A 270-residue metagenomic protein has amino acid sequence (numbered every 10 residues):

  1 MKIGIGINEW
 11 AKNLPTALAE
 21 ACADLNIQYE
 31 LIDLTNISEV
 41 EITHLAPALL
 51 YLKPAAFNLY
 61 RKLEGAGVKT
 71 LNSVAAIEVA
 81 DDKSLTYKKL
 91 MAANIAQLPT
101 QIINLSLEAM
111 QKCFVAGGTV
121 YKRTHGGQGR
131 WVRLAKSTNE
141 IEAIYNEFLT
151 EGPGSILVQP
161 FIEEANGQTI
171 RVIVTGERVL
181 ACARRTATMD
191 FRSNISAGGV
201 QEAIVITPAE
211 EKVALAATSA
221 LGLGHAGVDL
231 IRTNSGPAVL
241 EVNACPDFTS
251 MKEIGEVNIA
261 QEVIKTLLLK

Functional and structural regions predicted by a protein language model:
K2-P99: Conserved N-proximal alpha/beta basic substrate-recognition cap immediately N-terminal to, or forming the N-lobe
G4, G67, A75-G167, P208 (+1 more regions): Active-site nucleotide/adenylate-binding loops and adjacent lid/helix of ATP-dependent enzymes
A55-F57, A76-I77, V179, R185-T186 (+1 more regions): Short glycine-enriched loops at secondary-structure junctions
A55-F57, H125-G126, C245: Short glycine-rich anion-binding loops that position phosphate/pyrophosphate groups of nucleotides and phosphorylated
T119, L180-A181, A226, A238-L240: Protein kinase-like catalytic core scaffold
R130-L221: Phosphate-binding site of ATP-dependent enzymes
Q159-P160, L223-N234: A short glycine-rich, hydrophobically flanked beta-strand micro-motif that places a catalytic Asp/Glu for divalent metal
V205, S219, R232-K270: C-terminal active-site "lid" helix and adjoining low-complexity regulatory extension at the edge of ATP-using catalytic
